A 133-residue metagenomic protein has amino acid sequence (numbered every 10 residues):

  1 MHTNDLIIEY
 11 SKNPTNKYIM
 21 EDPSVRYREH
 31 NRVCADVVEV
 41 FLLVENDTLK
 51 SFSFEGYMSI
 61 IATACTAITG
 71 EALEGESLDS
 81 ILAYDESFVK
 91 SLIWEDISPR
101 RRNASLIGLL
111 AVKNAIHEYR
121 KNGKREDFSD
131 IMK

Functional and structural regions predicted by a protein language model:
M1-Y18, Y27, K50, E76-K133: C-terminal binding/interaction regions
N4, N31-V33, A62: Hydrophobic alpha-helical segments and helix-packing faces
E21-N31: Active-site flanking loop/helix segments enriched in acidic
N31, D36-N46: Short beta-strand elements
V33, F54, L73: Short glycine/serine/threonine-biased micro-segments
L43, D47, F52-A62: A short interface-forming secondary-structure element
G56-A64, P99-R102, L106: Short, conserved micro-motifs enriched in small and acidic residues
A62-D79: Alpha-helical support elements that line or immediately flank enzyme active sites and cofactor-binding pockets
